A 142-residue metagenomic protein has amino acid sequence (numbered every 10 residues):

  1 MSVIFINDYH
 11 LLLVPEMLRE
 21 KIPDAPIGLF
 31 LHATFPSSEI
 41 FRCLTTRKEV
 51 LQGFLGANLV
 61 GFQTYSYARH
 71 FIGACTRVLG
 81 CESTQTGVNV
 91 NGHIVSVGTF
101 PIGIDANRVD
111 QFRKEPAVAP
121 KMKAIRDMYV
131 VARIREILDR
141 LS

Functional and structural regions predicted by a protein language model:
M1-S142: Catalytic cores of carbohydrate-active enzymes across secretory and cytosolic contexts
